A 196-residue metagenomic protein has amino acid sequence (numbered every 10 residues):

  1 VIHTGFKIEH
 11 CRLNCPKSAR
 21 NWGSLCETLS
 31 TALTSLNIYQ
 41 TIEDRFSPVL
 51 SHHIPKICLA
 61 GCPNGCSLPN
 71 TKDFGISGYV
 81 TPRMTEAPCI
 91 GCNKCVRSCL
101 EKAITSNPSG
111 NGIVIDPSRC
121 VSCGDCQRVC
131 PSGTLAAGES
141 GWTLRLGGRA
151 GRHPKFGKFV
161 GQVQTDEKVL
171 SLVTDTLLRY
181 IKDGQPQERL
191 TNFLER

Functional and structural regions predicted by a protein language model:
V1-S98, I113-V121: Small-residue-enriched alpha-helical segments and adjacent helix-cap loops that form tight helix-helix packing
G23-E27, P108-D116, E188-R189, F193-R196: A broadly tuned preference for mixed-charge, low-complexity surface segments
I38-V49, N107, K182-E195: Flexible, glycine/charged-enriched surface loops at secondary-structure junctions
A60, S77-Y79, N107, D116 (+2 more regions): Generic beta-strand/beta-sheet core signal
G61-P63, A103, A150: Active-site-proximal loop/turn and secondary-structure-junction residues that shape catalytic pockets, frequently
N70-D73, K94-I113, G124-G141: Iron-sulfur cluster-binding cysteine motifs and their immediate structural context in ferredoxin-like electron-transfer
S118-R196: Flanking helices and flexible, charged tails adjoining ferredoxin-like Fe-S electron-transfer domains in multi-subunit
